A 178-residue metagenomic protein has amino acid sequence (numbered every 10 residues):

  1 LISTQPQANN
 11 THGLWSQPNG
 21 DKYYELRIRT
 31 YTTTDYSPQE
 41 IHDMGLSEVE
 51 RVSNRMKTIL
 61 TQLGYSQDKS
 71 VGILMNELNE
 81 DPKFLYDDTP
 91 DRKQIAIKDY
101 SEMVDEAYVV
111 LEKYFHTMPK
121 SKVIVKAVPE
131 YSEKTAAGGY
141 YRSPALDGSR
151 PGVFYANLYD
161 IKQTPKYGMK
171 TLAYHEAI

Functional and structural regions predicted by a protein language model:
L1-I178: N-terminal maturation segment of proteins
